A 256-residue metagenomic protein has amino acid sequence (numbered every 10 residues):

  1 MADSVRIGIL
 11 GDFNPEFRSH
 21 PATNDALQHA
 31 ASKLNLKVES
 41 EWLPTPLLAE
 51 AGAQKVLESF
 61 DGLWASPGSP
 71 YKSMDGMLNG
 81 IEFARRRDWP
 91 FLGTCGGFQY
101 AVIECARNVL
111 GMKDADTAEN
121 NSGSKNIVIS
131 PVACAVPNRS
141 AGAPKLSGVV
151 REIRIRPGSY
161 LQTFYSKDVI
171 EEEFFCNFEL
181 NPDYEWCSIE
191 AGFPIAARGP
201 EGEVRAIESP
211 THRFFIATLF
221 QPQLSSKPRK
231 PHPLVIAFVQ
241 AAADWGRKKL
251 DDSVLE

Functional and structural regions predicted by a protein language model:
M1-V169, N177-T211, L219-E256: N-terminal beta1-alpha1 cap of cysteine-dependent amidohydrolase-like domains
F174: An anion-binding catalytic pocket shared by soluble metabolic enzymes
